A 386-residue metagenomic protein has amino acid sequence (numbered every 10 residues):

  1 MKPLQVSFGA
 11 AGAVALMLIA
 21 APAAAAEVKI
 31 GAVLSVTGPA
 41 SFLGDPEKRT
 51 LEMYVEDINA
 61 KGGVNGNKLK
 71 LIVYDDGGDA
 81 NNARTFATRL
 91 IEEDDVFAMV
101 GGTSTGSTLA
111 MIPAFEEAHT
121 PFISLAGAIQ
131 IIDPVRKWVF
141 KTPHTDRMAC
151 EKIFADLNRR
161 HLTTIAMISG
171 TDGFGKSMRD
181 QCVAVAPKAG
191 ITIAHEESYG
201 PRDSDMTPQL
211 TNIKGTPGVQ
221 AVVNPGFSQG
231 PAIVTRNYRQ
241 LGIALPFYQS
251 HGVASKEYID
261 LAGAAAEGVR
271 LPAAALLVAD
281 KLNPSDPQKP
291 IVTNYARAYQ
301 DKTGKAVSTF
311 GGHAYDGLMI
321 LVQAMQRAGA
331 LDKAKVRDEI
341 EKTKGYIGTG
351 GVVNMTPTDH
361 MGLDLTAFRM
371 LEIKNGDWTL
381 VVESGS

Functional and structural regions predicted by a protein language model:
G9-I19: Bacterial N-terminal signal peptides
I19-A25: Sec/Tat signal peptide C-region and signal peptidase I cleavage site
G31-E52, Y74-N81, T103-S104, I168-K176 (+2 more regions): Extracytoplasmic "Venus flytrap"
F42-R49, K61-I131, T142, Y199-M206 (+2 more regions): Beta-alpha junction/loop-to-helix N-cap segments that form part of ligand/metal-binding clefts
T85, I129-I131, K137-G242, S285-D286: Extracellular/periplasmic Venus flytrap/periplasmic-binding protein
L90, D94-T103, I123-L125, A166-S169 (+4 more regions): Periplasmic-binding protein-like
T235-H313, W378-G385: Extracellular/periplasmic periplasmic-binding protein-like sensory domains
A298-G311, I320-W378: Segments of small-molecule ligand-sensing domains
